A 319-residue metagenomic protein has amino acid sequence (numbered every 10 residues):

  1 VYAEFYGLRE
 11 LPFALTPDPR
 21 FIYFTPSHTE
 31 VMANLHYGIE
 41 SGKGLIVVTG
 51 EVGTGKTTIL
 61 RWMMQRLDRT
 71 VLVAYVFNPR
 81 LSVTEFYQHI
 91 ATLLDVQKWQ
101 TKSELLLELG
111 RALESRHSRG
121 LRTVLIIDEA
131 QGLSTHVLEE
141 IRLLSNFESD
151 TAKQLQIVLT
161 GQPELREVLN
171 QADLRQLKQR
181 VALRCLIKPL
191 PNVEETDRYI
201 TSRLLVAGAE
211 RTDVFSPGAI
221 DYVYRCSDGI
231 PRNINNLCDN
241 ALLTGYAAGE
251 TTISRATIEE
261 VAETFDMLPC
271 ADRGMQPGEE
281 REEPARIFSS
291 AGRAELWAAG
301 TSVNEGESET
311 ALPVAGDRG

Functional and structural regions predicted by a protein language model:
A3, R9-F13, I253-G319: Trafficking entry modules
E10-F13, T70-L72, L81-Q100: Conserved NTP-binding/hydrolysis module of P-loop NTPases
S41-W62: Walker A/P-loop nucleotide-binding motif
W62-R66, L165-R180: Short regulatory helix/loop adjacent to the ATP-binding pocket of P-loop NTPases
V76-R80, V168-A172, A182-E195: Conserved AAA+ ATPase "SRH/arginine-finger" region at the nucleotide-binding site
S82-E85, K98-E140, S149-A152, E194-T196 (+2 more regions): Mid-core helix/loop region of P-loop NTP-binding domains shared across ATPases and GTPases
G120, V193, S227-D239, T251-S254: The conserved phosphate-sensing helix
P189-S216: Conserved small helical "lid"/interfacial subdomain of P-loop NTPases
